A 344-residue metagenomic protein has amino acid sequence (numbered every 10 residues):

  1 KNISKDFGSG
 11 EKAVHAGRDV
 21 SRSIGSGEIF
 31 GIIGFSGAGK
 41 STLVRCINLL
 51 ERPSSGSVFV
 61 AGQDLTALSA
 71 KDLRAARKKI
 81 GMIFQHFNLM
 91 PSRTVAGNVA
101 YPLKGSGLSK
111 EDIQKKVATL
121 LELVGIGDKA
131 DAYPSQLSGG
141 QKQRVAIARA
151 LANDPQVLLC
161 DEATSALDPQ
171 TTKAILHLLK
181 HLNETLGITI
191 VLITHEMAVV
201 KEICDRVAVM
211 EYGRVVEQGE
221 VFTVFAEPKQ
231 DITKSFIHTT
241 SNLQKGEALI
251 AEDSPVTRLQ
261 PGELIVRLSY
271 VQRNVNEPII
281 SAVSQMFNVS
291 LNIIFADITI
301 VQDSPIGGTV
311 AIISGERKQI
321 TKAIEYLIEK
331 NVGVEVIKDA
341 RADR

Functional and structural regions predicted by a protein language model:
N48: Helix-to-loop junction immediately C-terminal to a conserved catalytic motif
Q63-D64, A100, K104, E111-D128: Conserved ABC ATPase "signature" region
R93-A100: Short coil-to-helix segment of the ABC ATPase nucleotide-binding domain corresponding to the Q-loop/switch region
A132-S135, A152-N153, C160: Conserved signature/switch motifs of ABC ATPase nucleotide-binding domains
V200-E202: A short, surface-exposed alpha-helical micro-motif characterized by mixed small hydrophobic and charged/polar residues
Q218-G219, E227: ABC ATPase "signature
